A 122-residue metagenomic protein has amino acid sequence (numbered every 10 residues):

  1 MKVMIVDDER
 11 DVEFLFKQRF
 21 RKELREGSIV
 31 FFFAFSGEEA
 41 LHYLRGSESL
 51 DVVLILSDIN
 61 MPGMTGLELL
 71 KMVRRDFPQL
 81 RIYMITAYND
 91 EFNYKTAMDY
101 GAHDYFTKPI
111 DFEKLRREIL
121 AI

Functional and structural regions predicted by a protein language model:
D8, K108: A Lys-centered signature of the CheY-like receiver
R10-F32, R75: Two-component/phosphorelay signaling modules centered on CheY-like receiver
E13, E68, N89-D104, K114-R117: Alpha4 helix (beta4-alpha4-beta5 surface) of REC/receiver domains from two-component response regulators
F33-R45, G66: Helix N-cap/capping motif at the beta->alpha junctions
H42, L67-Q79: Short amphipathic alpha-helix used as the core "switch/output" element in two-component signaling
S49-L56: Active-site beta3 strand of CheY-like receiver
M61: Receiver (REC) domain active-site loop signature in two-component systems and cognate sites in sensor histidine kinases
